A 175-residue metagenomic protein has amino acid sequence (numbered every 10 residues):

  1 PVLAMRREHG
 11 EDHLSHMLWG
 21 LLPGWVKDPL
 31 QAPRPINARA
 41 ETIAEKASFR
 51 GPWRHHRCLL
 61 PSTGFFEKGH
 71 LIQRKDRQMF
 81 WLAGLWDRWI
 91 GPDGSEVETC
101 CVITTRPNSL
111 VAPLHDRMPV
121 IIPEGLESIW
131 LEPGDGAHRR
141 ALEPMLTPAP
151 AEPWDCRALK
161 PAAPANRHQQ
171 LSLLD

Functional and structural regions predicted by a protein language model:
P1-D175: A structured binding-face within diverse protein domains that lines the active/interaction site
